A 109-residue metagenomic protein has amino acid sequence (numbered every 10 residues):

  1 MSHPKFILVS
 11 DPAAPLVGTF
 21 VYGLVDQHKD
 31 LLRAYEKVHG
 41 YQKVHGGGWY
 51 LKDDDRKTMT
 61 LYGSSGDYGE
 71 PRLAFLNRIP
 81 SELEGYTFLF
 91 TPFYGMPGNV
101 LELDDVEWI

Functional and structural regions predicted by a protein language model:
M1-I109: Intrinsic low-complexity, intrinsically disordered or marginally ordered coil/linker segments
